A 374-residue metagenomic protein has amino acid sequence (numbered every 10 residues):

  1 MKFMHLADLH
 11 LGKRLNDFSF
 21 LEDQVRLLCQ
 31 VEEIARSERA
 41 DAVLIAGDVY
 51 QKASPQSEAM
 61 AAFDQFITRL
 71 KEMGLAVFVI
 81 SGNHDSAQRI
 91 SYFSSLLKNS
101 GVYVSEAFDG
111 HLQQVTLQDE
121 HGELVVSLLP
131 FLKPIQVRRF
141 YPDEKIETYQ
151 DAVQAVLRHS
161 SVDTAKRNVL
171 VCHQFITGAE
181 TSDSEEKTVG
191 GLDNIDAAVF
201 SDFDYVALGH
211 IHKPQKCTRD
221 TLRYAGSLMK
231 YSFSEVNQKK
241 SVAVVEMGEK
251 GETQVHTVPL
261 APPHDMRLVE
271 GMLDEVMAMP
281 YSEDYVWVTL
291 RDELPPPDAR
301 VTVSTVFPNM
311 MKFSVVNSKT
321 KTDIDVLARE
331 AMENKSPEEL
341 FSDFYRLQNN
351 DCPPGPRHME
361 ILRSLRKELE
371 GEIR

Functional and structural regions predicted by a protein language model:
M1-T68, P356-E368, E372-I373: N-terminal active-site segment of His-dependent metallophosphoesterases
L6-A7, V43-D48, A76-N83, Y103-F108 (+3 more regions): Active-site neighborhood of phospho(di)ester-bond hydrolases with catalytic His/Asp-centered motifs
R14-N16, V49-I67, S81-G101, E106 (+1 more regions): Metal-dependent catalytic neighborhoods of phosphoester/phosphodiester hydrolases
S37, A42, E246-R374: Accessory, non-catalytic peripheral segments of nucleic-acid enzymes
A40-E58, L75-Q88, N168, Q174-G191: Active-site neighborhood of divalent metal-dependent phosphoester/pyrophosphate hydrolases
Y92-G191: Conserved catalytic scaffold of divalent metal-dependent phosphoesterases
N99, S182-T253: Conserved beta-sheet core of the metallophosphoesterase superfamily
L112-L124, L129, L222-Y285: Binuclear metal-dependent phosphoesterase catalytic core
